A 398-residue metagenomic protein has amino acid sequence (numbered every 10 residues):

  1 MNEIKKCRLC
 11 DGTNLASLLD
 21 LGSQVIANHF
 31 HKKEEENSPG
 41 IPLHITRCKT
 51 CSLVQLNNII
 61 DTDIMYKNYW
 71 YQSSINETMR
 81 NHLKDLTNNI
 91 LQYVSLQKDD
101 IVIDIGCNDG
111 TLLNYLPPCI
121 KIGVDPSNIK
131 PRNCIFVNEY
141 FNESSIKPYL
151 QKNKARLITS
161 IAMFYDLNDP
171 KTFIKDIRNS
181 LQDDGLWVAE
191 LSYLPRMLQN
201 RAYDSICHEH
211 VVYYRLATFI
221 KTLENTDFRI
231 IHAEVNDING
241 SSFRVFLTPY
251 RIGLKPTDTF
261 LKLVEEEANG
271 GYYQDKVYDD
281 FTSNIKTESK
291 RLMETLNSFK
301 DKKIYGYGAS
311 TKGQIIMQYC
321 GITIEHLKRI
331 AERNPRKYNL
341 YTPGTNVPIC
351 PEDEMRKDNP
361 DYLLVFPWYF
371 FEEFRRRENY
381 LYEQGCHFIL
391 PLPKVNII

Functional and structural regions predicted by a protein language model:
M1-T78, E234: N-terminal juxtadomain amphipathic helix that follows a signal peptide/anchor or precedes a small N-terminal auxiliary
K98-N108, I304: Conserved class I S-adenosyl-L-methionine
D109-P118: Conserved SAM-binding loop of SAM-dependent methyltransferases across substrates and taxa, primarily the Class I
T159: A conserved beta-strand element that flanks and buttresses the S-adenosyl-L-methionine
K171-L186: A short glycine-rich, Lys/Arg-flanked "PGG" loop and its adjoining helix->strand segment in the class I
D184-S192, H387-P391: Conserved beta-strand signature within the Rossmann-like core of class I S-adenosyl-L-methionine
A189-V212, L216-T218: Short, glycine-/aromatic-enriched active-site segment of Class I SAM-dependent methyltransferases
G240-N284: Flexible, glycine-/basic-rich loop-and-beta segments that form/coincide with the SAM-dependent methyltransferase
